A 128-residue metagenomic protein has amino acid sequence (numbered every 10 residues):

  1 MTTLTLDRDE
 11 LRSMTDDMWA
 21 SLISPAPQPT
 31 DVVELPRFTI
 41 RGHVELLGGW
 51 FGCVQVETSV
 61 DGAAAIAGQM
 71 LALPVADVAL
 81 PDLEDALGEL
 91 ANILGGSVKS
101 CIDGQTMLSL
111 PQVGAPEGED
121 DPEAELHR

Functional and structural regions predicted by a protein language model:
M1-R128: N-terminal auxiliary interaction/assembly segments of multi-subunit proteins
